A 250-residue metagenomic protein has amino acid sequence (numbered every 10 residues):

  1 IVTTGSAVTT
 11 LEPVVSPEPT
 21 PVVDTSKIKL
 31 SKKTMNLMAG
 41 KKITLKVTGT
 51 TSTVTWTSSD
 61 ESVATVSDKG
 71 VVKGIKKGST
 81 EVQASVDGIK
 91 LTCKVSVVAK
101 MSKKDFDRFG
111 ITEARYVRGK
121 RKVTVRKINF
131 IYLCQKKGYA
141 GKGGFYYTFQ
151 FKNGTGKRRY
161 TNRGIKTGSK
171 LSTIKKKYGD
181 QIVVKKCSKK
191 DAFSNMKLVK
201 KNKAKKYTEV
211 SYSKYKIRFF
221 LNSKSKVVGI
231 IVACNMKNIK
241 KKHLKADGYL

Functional and structural regions predicted by a protein language model:
G5-M101, K120, I131-K136, G141 (+2 more regions): Extracytoplasmic soluble-region selector
P21-T25, R158-Y160, N238-K245: Intrinsically disordered, low-complexity Ser/Thr-rich linker and spacer segments in cell-wall-related proteins
V98, R158-I165: Second-shell loop/turn segments in exported
S102-G143, L171-K242, D247-L250: A cross-family detector of function-defining hotspots
Y147-Y160: Acidic/histidine-rich, surface-exposed loop or edge segments in extracytoplasmic proteins
N162-G168, C234-N235: Short secondary-structure transition/capping segments
